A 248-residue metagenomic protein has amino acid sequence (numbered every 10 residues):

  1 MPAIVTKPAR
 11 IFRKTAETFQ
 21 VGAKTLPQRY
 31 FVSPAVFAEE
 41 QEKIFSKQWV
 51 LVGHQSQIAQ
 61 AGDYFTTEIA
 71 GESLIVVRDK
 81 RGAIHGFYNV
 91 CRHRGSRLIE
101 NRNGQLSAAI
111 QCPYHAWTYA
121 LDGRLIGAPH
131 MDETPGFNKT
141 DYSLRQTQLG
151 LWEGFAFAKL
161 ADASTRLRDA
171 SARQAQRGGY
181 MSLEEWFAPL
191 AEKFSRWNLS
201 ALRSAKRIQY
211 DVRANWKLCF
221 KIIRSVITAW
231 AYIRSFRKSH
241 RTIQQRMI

Functional and structural regions predicted by a protein language model:
M1-T15, K24, A38, D169-Q176 (+1 more regions): Peripheral, non-cofactor segments flanking catalytic/redox cores
R13-Q28, S200: Short, contiguous pre-domain boundary segments
F19, L26-A70, L74: Non-catalytic accessory segments flanking enzyme active sites
E40, V90-C91, C219: Short hydrophobic core segments
F45-W49, S96, T228: Generic structural signal for secondary-structure transition and capping sites
Q57-D162, D169-E185: Rieske [2Fe-2S] iron-sulfur-binding domain
G150, F155-I248: C-terminal catalytic domain of Rieske-type non-heme iron oxygenases
